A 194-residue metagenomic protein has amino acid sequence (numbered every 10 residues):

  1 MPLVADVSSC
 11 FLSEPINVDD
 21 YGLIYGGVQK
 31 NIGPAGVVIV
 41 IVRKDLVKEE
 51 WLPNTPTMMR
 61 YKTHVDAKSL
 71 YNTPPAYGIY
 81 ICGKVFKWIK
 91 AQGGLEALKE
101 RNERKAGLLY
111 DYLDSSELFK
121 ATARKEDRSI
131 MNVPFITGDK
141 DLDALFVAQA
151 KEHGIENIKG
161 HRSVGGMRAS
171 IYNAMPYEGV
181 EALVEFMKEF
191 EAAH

Functional and structural regions predicted by a protein language model:
M1-D19: Catalytic PLP-binding core of fold-type I/II PLP enzymes
V4, V18-Q29, V38: Conserved active-site segment immediately N-terminal to the catalytic lysine that forms the internal aldimine
P15-D19, K30-P34, K125-E126, G160-H161: Solvent-exposed alpha-helices and their adjacent loops that cap or buttress functional pockets in soluble metabolic
V28-Y110, R124, A193-H194: Active-site C-terminal subdomain of aminotransferase-like
V42, F135-D139, I171-N173: Short beta-strand-to-loop capping motifs
L118-T122, G154-G160: A short linear hydrophobic-aromatic micro-motif
F119-A150: Conserved PLP-binding catalytic core of the aspartate aminotransferase-like
E152, H161-H194: PLP-dependent enzyme catalytic core of the Aspartate aminotransferase-like
